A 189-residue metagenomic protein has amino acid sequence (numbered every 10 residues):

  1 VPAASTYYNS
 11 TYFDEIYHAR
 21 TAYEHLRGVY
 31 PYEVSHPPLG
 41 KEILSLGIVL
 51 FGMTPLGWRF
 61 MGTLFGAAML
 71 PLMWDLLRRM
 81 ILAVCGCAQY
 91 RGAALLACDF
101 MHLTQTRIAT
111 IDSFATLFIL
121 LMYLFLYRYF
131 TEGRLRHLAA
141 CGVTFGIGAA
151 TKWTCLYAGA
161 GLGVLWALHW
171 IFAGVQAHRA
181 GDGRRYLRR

Functional and structural regions predicted by a protein language model:
V1, Y7-A19, P31-I43, M53-L56: Extracytoplasmic catalytic/substrate-binding loops of multi-pass membrane glycan-assembly enzymes
W58, G62, M101-A115: Short acidic/glycine- and proline-prone juxtamembrane loop motifs at membrane-interface regions of multi-pass membrane
F60-A83, L121, F125: Transmembrane-helix motifs of polytopic, lipid-linked glycan transferases
R78-M80, M122-L138, W170-G174: Membrane-interface transmembrane helices that cradle and orient dolichyl/undecaprenyl
Y90-A93, R128-G146, G183-Y186: Short hydrophobic alpha-helices at membrane interfaces in multi-pass membrane enzymes
G92-A97, T104, L124, F145 (+1 more regions): Short helix- or helix-capping micro-motifs that position conserved polar/aromatic residues at function-defining sites
A139-A140, T154-F172: Transmembrane-embedded, aromatic-rich helix segments that form part of the hydrophobic channel/pocket engaging
V143-T144, G161-L162, W166, Q176-R189: Hydrophobic alpha-helical membrane-interfacial segments at the cytosolic entry of transmembrane helices
